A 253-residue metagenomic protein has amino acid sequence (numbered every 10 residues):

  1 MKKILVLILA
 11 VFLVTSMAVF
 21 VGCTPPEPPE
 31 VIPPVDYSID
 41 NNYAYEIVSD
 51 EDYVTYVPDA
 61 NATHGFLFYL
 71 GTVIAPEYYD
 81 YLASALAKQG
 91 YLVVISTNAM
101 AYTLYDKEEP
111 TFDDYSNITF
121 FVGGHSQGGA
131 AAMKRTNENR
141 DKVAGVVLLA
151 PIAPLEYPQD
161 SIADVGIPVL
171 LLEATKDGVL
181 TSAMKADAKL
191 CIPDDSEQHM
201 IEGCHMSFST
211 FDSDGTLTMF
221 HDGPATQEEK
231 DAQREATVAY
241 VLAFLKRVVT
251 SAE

Functional and structural regions predicted by a protein language model:
V19-G22: C-terminal motif of bacterial Sec signal peptides marking the signal peptidase cleavage site
T63-G71: Short beta-strand element of the alpha/beta-hydrolase
L82, L180-L190, S213: Short alpha-helix in the alpha/beta-hydrolase fold that links the catalytic acid
A83-T103: Conserved alpha/beta-hydrolase
N98, V147-L155, A174-D177, G203: Active-site nucleophile loop of the alpha/beta-hydrolase fold
G123-A132: Gly/Ala-rich beta-loop-alpha elbow adjacent to hydrolase catalytic centers
V165, L171-E173: Short beta-strand/loop motif that positions the catalytic acidic residue of the alpha/beta-hydrolase fold
I192-H221: Catalytic histidine neighborhood in serine/cysteine hydrolases with alpha/beta-hydrolase-type architecture
